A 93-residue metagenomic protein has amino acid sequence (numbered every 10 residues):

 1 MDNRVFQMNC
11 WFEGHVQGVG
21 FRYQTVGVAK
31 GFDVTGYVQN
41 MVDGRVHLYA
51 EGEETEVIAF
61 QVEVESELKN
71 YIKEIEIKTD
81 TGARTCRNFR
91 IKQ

Functional and structural regions predicted by a protein language model:
M1-Q93: Intrinsically disordered, low-complexity, mixed-charge
